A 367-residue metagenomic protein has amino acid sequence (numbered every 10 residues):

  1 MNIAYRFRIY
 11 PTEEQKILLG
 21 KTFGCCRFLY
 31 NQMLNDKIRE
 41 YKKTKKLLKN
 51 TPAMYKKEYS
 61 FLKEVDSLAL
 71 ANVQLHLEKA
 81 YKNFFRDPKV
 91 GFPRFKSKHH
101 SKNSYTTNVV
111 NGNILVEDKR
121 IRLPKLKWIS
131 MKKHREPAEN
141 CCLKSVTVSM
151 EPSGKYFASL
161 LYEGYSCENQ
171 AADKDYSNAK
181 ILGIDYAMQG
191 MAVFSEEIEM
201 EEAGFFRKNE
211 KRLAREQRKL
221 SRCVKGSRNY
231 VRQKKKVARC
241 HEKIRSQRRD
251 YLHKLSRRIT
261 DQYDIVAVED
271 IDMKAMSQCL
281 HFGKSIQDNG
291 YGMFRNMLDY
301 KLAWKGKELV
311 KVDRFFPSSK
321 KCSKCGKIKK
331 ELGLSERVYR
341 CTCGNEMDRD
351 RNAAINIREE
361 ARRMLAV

Functional and structural regions predicted by a protein language model:
M1-V367: Nucleic-acid substrate recognition interfaces
